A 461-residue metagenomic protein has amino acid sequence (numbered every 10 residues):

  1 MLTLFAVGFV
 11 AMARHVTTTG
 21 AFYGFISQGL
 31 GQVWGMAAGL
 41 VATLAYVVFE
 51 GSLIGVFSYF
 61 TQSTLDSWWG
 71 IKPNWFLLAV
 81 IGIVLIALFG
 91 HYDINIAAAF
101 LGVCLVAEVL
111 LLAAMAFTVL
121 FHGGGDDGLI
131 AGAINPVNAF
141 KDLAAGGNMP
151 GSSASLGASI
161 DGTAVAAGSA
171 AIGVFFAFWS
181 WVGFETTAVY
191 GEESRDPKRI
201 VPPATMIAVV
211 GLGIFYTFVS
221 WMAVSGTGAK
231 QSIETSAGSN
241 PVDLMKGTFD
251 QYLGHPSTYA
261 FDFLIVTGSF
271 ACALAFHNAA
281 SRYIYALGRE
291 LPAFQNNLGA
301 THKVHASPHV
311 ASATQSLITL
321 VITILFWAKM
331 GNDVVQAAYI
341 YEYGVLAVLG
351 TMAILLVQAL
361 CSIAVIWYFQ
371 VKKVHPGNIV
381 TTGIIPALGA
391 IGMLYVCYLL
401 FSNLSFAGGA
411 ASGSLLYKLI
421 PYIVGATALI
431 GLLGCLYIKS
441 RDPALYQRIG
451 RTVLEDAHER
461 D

Functional and structural regions predicted by a protein language model:
L2-I83, L88-H91, I96, V266-S269 (+2 more regions): Hydrophobic transmembrane alpha-helices that form the core helical bundles of multi-pass secondary transporters
T18, V41-V56, W181, E185-E193 (+2 more regions): Membrane-helix boundary/coupling elements in multi-pass transport proteins
G24-F25, G31, S63-S67, A144 (+4 more regions): TM-loop-TM module centered on a large, flexible mid-protein loop between adjacent transmembrane helices in multi-pass
G24-S27, I54-L77, V106, L111-A114 (+5 more regions): Helix-loop-helix connectors at the membrane interface of multi-pass transporters/channels
T64-W75, I94-L105, A260-L264, V321-L360 (+2 more regions): Transmembrane helix-loop boundary segments of multi-pass membrane transporters
G70-N74, V106-D262: Helix-loop-helix junctions that connect adjacent transmembrane segments in multi-pass membrane transporters
W75-N138, F178, V182, A204-L212 (+4 more regions): Membrane-interface loop-to-helix entry segments
S362-I385, N403-D461: Terminal cytosolic tails of multi-pass membrane transporters, especially the segment immediately following the final
